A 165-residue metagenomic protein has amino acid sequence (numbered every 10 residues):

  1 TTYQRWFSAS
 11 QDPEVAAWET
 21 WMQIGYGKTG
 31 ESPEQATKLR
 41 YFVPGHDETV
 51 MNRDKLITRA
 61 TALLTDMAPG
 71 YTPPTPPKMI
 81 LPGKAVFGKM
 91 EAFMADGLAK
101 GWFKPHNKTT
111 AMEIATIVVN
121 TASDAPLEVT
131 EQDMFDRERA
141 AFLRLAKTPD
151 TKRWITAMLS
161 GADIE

Functional and structural regions predicted by a protein language model:
T1-W6: Catalytic or ion-translocation cores adjacent to nucleophile or general acid/base/metal-coordination motifs in diverse
F7-S32, K38, P44-E165: Intrinsically disordered, low-complexity segments enriched in small/flexible residues
